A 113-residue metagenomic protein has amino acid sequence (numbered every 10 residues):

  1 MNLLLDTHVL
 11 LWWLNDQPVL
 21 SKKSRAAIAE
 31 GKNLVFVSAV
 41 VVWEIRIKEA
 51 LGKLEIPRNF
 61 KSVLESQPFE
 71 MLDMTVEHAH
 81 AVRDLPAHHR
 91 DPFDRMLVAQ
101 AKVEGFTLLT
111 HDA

Functional and structural regions predicted by a protein language model:
M1-V37, A50-S62, E104: Short, well-structured N-terminal submotif of metal-dependent ribonuclease cores
L3, L10, A39-V41, A81 (+2 more regions): Residue-level recognition of specific faces of alpha-helices
H8-V9, V40, E77, A113: Alpha-helix/helix-capping structural signal
S21, V35-F36, E49, A79 (+2 more regions): Hydrophobic alpha-helical segments
V37-S38, M74: Short glycine/serine/threonine-enriched helix-capping/active-site loop that flanks the nucleotide-sugar donor pocket
I45: Phosphate/NTP-binding elements of NTP-utilizing enzymes
E49-L51, L85-P86: Short, solvent-exposed loop/turn segments at secondary-structure boundaries
P57-R58, S66-A113: Active-site neighborhoods of divalent-metal-dependent phosphate/nucleic-acid chemistry enzymes
